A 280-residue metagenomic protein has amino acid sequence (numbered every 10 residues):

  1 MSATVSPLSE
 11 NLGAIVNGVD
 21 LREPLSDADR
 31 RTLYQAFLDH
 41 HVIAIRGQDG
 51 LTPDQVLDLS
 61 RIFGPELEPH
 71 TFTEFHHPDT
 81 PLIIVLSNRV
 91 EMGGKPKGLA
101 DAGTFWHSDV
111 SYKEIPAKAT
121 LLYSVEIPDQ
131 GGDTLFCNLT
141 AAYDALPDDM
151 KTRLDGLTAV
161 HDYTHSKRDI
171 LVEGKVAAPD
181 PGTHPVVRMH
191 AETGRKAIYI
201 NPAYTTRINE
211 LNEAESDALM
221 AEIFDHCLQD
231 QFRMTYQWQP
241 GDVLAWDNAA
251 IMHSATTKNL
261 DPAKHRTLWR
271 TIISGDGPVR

Functional and structural regions predicted by a protein language model:
S2-V243, A249-R280: Non-heme Fe(II) oxygenase catalytic core, chiefly the N-lobe of the double-stranded beta-helix
